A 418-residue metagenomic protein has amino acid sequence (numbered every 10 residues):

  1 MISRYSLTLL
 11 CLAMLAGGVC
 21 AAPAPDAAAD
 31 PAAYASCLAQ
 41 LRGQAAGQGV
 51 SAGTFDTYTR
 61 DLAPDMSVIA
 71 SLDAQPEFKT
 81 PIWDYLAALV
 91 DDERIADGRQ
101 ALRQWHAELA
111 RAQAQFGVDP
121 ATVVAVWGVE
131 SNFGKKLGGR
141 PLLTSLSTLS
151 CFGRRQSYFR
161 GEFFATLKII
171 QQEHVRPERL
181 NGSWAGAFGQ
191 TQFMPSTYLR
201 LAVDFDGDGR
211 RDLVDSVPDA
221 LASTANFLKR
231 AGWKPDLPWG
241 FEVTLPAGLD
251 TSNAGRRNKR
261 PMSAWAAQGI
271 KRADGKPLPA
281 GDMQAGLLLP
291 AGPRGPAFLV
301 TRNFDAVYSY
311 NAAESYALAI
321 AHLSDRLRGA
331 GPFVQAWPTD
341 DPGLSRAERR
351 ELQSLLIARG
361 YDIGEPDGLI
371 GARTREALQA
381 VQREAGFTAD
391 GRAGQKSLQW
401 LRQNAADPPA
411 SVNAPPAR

Functional and structural regions predicted by a protein language model:
M1-S3: N-terminal secretory signal peptides that target proteins for export/translocation
S6-G18: Bacterial N-terminal signal peptides
V19-P23, A27-A29: Boundary at the C-terminal end of the N-terminal hydrophobic targeting segment
D30-T57, P64: Mature N-terminal segment immediately following signal peptide/propeptide cleavage in secreted/periplasmic
C37-Q44, E108, S145, L352 (+1 more regions): A general alpha-helix detector
V50-M283, G295-V300, F304-S324, R328-R346 (+3 more regions): Catalytic glycan-binding domains that act on GlcNAc-containing polysaccharides
L344-R349, I357-L401: Short acidic, glycine/serine/threonine-rich helix-capping segments at coil-helix boundaries
L401-R418: Intrinsically disordered, low-complexity Ser/Thr-rich linker and spacer segments in cell-wall-related proteins
